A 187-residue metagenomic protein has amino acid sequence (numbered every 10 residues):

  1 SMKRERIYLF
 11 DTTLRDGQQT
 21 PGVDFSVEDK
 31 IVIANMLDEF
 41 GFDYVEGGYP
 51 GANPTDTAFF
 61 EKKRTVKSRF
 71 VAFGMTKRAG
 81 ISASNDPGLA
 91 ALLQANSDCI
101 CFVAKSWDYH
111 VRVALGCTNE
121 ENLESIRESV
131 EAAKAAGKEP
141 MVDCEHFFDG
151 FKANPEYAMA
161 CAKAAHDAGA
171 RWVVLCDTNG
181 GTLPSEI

Functional and structural regions predicted by a protein language model:
R4-L9, R15-D16, T20-V45, A52 (+2 more regions): Alpha/beta enzyme core
R69-F73: A glycine-rich helix N-cap at a beta->alpha junction
